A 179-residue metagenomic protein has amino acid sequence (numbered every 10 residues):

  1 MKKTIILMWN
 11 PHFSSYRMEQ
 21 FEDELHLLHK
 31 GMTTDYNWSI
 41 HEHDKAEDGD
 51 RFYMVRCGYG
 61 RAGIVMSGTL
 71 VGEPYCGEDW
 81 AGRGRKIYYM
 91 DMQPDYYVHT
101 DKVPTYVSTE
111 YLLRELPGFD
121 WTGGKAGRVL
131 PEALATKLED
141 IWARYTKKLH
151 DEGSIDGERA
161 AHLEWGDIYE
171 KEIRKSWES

Functional and structural regions predicted by a protein language model:
M1-D48, K137-S179: Compositionally biased, charged N-terminal/linker segments
K45-A46, A62-I64: Short, Lys/Arg-enriched phosphate-binding patches
R56-R61: Short, charged beta-turn/beta-strand-edge "cap" motif at the junction between a beta-strand and an adjacent loop
G63-V65, T69-D140, R144: Aromatic- and Lys/Arg-enriched surface recognition patch
